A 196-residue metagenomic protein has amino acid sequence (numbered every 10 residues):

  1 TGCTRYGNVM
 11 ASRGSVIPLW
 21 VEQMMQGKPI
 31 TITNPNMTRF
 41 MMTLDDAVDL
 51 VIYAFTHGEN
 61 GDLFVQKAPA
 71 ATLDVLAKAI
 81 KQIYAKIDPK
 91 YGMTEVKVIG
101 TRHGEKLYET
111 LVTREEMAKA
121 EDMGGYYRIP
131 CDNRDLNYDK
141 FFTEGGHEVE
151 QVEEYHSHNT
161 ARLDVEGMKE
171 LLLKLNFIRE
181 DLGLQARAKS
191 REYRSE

Functional and structural regions predicted by a protein language model:
T1-E196: Strand-loop microenvironment adjacent to phosphate/nucleotide-handling motifs in alpha/beta enzyme folds
